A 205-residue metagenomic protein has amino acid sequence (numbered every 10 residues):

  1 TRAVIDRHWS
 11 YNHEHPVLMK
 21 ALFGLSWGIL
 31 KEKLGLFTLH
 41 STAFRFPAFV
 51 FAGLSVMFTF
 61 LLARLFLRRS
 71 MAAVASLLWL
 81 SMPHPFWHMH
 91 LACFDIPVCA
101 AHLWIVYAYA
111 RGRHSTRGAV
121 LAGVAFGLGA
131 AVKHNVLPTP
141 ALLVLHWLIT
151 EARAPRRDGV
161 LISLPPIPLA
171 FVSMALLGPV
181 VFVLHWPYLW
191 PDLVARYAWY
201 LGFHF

Functional and structural regions predicted by a protein language model:
T1-A21, L25-G35: Extracytosolic helix-loop segments that constitute the early lumenal/periplasmic catalytic or substrate-binding loops
T1-A3, H15, A21, L128 (+1 more regions): Transmembrane-lumen/periplasm boundary regions of multi-pass, lipid-linked membrane glycan transferases
M19, F23-L30, T42-L61, M82 (+3 more regions): Transmembrane alpha-helices of multi-pass, membrane-embedded glycan-processing enzymes that use lipid-linked
T38, L54, T59-S81, A100 (+1 more regions): Transmembrane-helix signature of polytopic, membrane-embedded enzymes that assemble or transfer cell-envelope glycans
S70, I105-A119, E151-R157: Membrane-interface transmembrane helices that cradle and orient dolichyl/undecaprenyl
A75-L80, W87, Y107, F126 (+1 more regions): Short helix- or helix-capping micro-motifs that position conserved polar/aromatic residues at function-defining sites
H84-P97: Short acidic/glycine- and proline-prone juxtamembrane loop motifs at membrane-interface regions of multi-pass membrane
V120-L121, N135-T150: Transmembrane-embedded, aromatic-rich helix segments that form part of the hydrophobic channel/pocket engaging
